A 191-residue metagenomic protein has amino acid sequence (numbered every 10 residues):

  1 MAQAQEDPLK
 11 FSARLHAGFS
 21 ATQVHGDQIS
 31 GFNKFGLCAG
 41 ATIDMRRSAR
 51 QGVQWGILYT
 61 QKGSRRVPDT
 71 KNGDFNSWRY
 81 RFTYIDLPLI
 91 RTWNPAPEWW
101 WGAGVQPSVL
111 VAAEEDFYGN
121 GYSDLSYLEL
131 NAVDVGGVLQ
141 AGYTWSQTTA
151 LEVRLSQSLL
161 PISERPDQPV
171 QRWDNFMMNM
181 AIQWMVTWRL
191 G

Functional and structural regions predicted by a protein language model:
M1-L9, G191: Cleavable N-terminal export/targeting peptides
D7-L9, R47-A49, P97, V109 (+1 more regions): Short coil turns and loop connectors of transmembrane beta-barrels in diderm outer membranes and organellar homologs
L9-F11, G31-L37, R81-I85, N131-G137 (+1 more regions): Residues that define the transmembrane beta-barrel architecture of outer-membrane proteins
L15-F19, L37-M45, I57-Y59, L87-P95 (+4 more regions): Residues on the lipid-exposed face of transmembrane beta-strands in outer-membrane beta-barrel proteins
S20-A39: Surface-exposed strand-loop-strand hairpins of Gram-negative outer-membrane beta-barrel proteins
V24-S30, Q61-T83, V111-V133, I162-F176: Flexible, solvent-exposed loop segments that connect beta-strands
R50-V53, E98-W101, Q147-V153: Repeated loop/turn-to-beta-strand initiation elements of outer-membrane beta-barrel proteins
S126-G191: Predominantly the C-terminal beta-signal and adjacent terminal strand-loop region of outer-membrane beta-barrel
